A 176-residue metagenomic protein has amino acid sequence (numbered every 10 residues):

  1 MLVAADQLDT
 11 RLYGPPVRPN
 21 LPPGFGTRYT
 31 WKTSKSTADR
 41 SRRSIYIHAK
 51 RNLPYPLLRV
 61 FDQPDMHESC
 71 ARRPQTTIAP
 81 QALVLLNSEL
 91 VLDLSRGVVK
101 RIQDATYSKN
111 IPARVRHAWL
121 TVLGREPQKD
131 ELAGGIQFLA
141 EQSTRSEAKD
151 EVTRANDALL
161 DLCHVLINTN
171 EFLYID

Functional and structural regions predicted by a protein language model:
L2-V122, E126, L166-D176: An acidic, gly/pro-interrupted, aromatic-rich
P80, I136, N156-D157: Generic N-terminal initiation segments characterized by hydrophobic and/or small/turn-forming residues
A133, D150, D157, L166 (+1 more regions): Basic, alpha-helical terminal appendages of large translation-related enzymes
A133-T144: Amphipathic alpha-helical segments that form the core helices of the histone-fold
R145-V152: Short helix/loop segment immediately N-terminal to the Walker
L162: Globin-like tetrapyrrole-binding proteins
